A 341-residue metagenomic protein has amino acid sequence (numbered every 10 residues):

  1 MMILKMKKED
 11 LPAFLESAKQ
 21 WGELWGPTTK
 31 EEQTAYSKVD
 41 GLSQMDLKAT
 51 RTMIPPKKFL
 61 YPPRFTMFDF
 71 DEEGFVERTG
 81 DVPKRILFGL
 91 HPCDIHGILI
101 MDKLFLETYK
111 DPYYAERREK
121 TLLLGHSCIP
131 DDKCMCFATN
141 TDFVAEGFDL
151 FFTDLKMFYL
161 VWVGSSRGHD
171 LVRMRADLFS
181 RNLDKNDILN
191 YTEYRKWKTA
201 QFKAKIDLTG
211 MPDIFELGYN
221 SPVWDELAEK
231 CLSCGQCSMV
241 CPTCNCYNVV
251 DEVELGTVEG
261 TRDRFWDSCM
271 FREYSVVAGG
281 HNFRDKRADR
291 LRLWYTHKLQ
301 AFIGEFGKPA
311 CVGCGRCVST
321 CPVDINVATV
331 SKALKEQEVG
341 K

Functional and structural regions predicted by a protein language model:
M1-I214: Iron-sulfur-associated redox domains of electron-transfer enzymes in respiratory and anaerobic energy metabolism
F88, P222, E226-L232, Q236-M239: Short, well-structured alpha-helical interface segments that form or flank functional binding sites
S166, Q236, P242-V249, Y274: Histidine- and/or cysteine-centered catalytic micro-motif in compact active-site loops
I206-I214, C231-P242: Oxyanion-binding "anion nests"
L208-E229, Y247-K341: Ferredoxin-type iron-sulfur electron-transfer modules in oxidoreductases and energy-metabolism complexes
